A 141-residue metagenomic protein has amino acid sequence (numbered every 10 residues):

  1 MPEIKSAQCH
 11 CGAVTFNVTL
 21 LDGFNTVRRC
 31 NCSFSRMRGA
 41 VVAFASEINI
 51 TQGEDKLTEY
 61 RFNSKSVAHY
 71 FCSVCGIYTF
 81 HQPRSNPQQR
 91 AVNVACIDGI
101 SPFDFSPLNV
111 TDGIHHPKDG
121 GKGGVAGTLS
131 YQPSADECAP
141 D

Functional and structural regions predicted by a protein language model:
M1-Q8, A13-D141: A short Gly-Trp-Pro
